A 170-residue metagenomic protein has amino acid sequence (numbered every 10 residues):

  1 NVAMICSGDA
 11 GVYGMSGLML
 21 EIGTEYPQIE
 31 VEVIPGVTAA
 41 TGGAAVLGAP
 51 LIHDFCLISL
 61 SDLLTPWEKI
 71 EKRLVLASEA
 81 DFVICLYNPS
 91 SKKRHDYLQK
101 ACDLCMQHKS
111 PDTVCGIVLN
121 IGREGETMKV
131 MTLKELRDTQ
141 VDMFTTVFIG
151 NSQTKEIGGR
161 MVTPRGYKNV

Functional and structural regions predicted by a protein language model:
N1-V2, I29: Short coil/turn segments at beta-strand junctions that form active-site/ligand-binding loops
V2, E79-V170: A contiguous loop/helix-start segment that scaffolds small-molecule binding in enzyme catalytic cores
D9: N-terminal nucleophile
V12-A80: Class I SAM-dependent methyltransferase SAM-binding "motif I" and its flanking Rossmann-like core
